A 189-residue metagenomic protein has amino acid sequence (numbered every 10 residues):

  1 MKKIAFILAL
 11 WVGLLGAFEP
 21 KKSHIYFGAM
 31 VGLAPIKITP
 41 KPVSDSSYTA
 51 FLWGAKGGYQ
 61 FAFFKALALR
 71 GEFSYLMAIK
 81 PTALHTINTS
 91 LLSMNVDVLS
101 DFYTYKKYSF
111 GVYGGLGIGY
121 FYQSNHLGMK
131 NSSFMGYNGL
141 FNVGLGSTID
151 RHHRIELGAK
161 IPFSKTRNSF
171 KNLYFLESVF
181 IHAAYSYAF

Functional and structural regions predicted by a protein language model:
M1-K22: Cleavable N-terminal export/targeting peptides
E19-V31: Short N-terminal segments immediately surrounding and downstream of signal-peptide cleavage
I25, L33-P35, T49-H126, A184-Y187: Gram-negative (and chloroplast) outer-membrane scaffold detector with strong preference for beta-barrel transmembrane
I36-S46: Hydrophobic transmembrane helix segments
V43, S74-L84, T89-L91, S132-F189: Predominantly the C-terminal beta-signal and adjacent terminal strand-loop region of outer-membrane beta-barrel
S124-G128, N168-S169: A short secondary-structure junction signal
